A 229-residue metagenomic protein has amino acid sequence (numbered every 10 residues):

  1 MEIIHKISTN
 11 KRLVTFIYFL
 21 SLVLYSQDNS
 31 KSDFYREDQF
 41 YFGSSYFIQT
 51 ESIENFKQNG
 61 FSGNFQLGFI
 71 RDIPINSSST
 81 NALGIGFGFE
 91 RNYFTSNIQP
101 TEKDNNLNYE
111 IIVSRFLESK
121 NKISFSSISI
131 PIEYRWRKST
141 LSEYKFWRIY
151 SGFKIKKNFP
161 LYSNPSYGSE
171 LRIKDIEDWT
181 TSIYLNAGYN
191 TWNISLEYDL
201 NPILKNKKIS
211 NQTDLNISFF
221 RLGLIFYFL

Functional and structural regions predicted by a protein language model:
M1-F34, L224, F228-L229: Bacterial Sec-dependent N-terminal signal peptides
S26-D72, I225-L229: Short glycine/proline- and aromatic-enriched beta-strand/turn motifs that initiate or cap beta-hairpins
D28-D38, P74-N81, S139-W147: Short loop/turn motifs that connect adjacent beta-strands in outer-membrane beta-barrel proteins
K31, Y35, Q49, K174-L229: Predominantly the C-terminal beta-signal and adjacent terminal strand-loop region of outer-membrane beta-barrel
I48, K57-R115: Glycine- and aromatic-enriched membrane insertion/assembly motifs of diderm outer-membrane and organelle channel
I53-K57, T95-E102, L161-G168, K205-N211: Outer-membrane beta-barrel translocator domains and adjoining extracellular loop/strand segments of Gram-negative
F56-F61, K120-S124, R172-E177, N211-I217: Replace "Gram-negative outer membrane beta-barrel proteins" with "bacterial and organellar outer membrane beta-barrel
I73-I75, S119-K205: Outer-membrane beta-barrel transmembrane domain signature
